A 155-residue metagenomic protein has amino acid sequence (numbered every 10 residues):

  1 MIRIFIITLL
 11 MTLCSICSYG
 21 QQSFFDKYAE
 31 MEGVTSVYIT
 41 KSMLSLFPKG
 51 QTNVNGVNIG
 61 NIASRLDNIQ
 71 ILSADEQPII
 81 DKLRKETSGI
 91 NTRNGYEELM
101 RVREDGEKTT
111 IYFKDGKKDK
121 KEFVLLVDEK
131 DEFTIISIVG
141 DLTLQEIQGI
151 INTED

Functional and structural regions predicted by a protein language model:
M1-K27: Bacterial Sec-dependent N-terminal signal peptides
T8, T87-I90, E154: Alpha-helix boundary/capping residues
F25-P78, K82, E86: Early exported N-terminus immediately downstream of N-terminal targeting peptides
L66-I69, E107-T109, K120-F123, E132-F133: Short, surface-exposed beta-edge/turn micro-motifs
I80-K82, N152-D155: Terminal interaction module
R84, I90-D115: Short Gly/Thr-rich strand-loop-strand
K114-L142: A short, solvent-exposed beta-edge/loop patch
T143-E154: Short, low-complexity, Pro/Ser/Thr/Gly-rich segments in the mature regions of secreted, periplasmic
